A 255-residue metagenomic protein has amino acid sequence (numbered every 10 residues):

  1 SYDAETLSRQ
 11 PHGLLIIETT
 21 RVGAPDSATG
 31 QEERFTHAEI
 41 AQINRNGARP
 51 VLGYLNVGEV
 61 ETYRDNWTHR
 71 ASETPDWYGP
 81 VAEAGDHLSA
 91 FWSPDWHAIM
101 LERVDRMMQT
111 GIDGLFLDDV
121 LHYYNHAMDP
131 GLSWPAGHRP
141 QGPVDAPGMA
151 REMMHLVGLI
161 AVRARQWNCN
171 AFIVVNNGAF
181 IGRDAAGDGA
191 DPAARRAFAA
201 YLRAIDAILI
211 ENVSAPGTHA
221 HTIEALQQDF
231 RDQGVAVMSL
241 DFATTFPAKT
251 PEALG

Functional and structural regions predicted by a protein language model:
S1-R9, P94-M108, A185-A200, T250-L254: Short, acidic/polar
S1-S27, E102, R106-L115, R203 (+1 more regions): Catalytic domains of carbohydrate-active enzymes, especially glycoside hydrolases
Q10-L14, N46-L52, Q109-L115, W167-I173 (+2 more regions): Loop/turn elements at helix/coil->beta-strand transitions in domains of secreted/extracellular proteins
L52-Y54, D145-A194, G234-F246: Aromatic-lined carbohydrate-recognition surfaces of secreted/lumenal glycan-active proteins
E59-R106: Active-site-adjacent "subsite" loops/lids of carbohydrate-active enzymes
R70-A90, A127-M153: Aromatic- and acidic-residue-enriched carbohydrate-binding clefts of CAZyme catalytic domains
I99-S133: Active-site groove signature of glycoside hydrolases
F172-H219, F246-G255: Substrate-binding cleft/loops of secretory-pathway carbohydrate-active enzymes
